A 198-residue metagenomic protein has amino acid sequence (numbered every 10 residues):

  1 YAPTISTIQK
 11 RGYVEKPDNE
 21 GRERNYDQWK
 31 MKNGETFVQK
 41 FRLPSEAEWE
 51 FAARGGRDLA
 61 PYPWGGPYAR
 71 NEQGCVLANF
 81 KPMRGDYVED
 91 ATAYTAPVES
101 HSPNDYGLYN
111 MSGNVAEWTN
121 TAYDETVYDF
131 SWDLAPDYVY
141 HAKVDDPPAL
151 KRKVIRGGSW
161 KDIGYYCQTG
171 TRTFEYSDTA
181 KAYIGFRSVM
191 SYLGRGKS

Functional and structural regions predicted by a protein language model:
Y1-T7: Short amphipathic alpha-helical interaction segments
K10, E20-T169, R195-S198: Functional-site microenvironments in short loops/helix caps that host divalent-cation chemistry
E15-K16: Short beta-strand "wing" residues that participate in macromolecule-binding interfaces
A182-K197: Short, structured beta-strand segments at or near domain termini in extracellular proteins/domains
